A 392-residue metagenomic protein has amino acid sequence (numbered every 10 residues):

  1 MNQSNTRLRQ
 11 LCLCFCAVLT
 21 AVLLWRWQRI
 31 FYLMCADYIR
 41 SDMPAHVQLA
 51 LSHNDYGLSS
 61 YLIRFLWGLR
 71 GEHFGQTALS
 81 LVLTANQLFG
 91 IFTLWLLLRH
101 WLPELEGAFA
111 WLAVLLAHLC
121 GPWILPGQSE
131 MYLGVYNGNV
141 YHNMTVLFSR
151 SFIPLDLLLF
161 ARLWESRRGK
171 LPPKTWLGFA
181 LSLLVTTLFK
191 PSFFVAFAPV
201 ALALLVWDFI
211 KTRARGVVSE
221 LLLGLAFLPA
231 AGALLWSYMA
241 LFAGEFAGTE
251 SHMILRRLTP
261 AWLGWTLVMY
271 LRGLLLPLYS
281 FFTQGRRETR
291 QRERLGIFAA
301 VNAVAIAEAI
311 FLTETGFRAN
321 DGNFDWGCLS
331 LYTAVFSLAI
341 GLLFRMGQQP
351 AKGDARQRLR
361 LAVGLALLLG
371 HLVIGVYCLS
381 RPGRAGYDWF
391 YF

Functional and structural regions predicted by a protein language model:
M1-W27, E104-L112: Start-transfer (signal-anchor) and selected internal transmembrane alpha helices of multi-pass inner/ER membrane
A45-T84: Short hydrophobic/aromatic helix or loop-helix immediately within or flanking a transmembrane segment in polytopic
L81-L105, L155: Transmembrane-helix motifs of polytopic, lipid-linked glycan transferases
F109-A161, M269, G322-L331: Membrane-interface micro-motifs in multi-pass membrane enzymes
L159-L184: Short hydrophobic alpha-helices at membrane interfaces in multi-pass membrane enzymes
K170, F197-L228, I254: Perimembrane helix-loop-helix junctions
T175-P191, F197, L202: Membrane-interface alpha helices of multi-pass inner-membrane proteins
A231-L234, M239-F392: Transmembrane helical bundles and short interhelical boundary loops of multi-pass, membrane-embedded
